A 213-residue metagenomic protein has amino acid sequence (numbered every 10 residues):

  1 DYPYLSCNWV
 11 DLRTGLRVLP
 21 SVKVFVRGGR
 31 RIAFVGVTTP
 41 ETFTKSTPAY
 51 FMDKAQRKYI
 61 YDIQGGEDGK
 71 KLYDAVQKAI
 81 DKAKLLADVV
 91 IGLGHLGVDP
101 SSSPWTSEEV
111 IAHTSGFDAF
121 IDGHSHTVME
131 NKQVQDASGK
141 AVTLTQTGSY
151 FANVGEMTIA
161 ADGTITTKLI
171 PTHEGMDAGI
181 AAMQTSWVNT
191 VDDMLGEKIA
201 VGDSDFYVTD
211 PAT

Functional and structural regions predicted by a protein language model:
D1-M176: Acidic, metal/ion-coordinating pockets
F43-T44, A160-T213: A short C-terminal boundary segment appended to hydrolase-like catalytic domains
